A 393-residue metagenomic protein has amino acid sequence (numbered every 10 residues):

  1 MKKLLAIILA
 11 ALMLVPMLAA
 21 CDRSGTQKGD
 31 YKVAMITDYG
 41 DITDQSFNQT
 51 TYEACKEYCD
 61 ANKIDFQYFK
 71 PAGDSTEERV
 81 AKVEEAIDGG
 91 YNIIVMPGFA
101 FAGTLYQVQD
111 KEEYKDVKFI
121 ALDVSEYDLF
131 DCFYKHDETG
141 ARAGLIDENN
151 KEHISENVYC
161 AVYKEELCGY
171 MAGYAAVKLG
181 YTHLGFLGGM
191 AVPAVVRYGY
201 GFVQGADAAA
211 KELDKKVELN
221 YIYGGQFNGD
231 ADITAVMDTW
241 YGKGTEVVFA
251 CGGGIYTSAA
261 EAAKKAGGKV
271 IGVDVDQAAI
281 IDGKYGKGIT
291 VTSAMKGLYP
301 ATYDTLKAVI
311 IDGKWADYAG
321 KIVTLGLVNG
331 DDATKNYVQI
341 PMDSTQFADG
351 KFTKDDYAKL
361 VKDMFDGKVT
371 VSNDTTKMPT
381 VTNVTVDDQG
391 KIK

Functional and structural regions predicted by a protein language model:
M1-K32, Q389-K393: Short, low-complexity disordered leader/linker segments with a strong preference for bacterial N-terminal type II
G25-K393: A residue-level marker of the well-folded mature domains of exported/periplasmic proteins
